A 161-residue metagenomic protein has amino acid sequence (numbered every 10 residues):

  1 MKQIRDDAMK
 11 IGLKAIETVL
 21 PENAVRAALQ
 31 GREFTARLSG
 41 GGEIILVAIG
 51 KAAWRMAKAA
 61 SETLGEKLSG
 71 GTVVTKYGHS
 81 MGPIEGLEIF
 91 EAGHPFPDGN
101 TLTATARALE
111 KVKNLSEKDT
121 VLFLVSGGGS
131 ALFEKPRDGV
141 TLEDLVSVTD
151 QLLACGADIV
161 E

Functional and structural regions predicted by a protein language model:
M1-E161: N-terminal loops that bind phosphate or other acidic moieties and the adjacent beta-alpha structural core
